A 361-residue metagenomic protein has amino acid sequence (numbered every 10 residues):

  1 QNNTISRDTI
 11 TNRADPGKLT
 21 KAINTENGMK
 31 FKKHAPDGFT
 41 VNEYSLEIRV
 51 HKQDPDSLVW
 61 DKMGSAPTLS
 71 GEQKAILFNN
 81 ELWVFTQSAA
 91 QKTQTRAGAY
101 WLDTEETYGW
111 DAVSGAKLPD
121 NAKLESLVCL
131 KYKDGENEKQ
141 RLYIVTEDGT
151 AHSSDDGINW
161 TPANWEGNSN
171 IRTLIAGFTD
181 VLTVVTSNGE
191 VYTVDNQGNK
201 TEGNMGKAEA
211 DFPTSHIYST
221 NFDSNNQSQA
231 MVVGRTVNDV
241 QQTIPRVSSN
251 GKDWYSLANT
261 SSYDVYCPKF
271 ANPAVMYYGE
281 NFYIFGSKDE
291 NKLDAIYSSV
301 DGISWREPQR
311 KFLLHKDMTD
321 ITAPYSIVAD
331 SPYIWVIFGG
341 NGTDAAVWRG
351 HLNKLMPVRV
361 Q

Functional and structural regions predicted by a protein language model:
Q1-G71, T107, L355-Q361: Beta-rich interaction/scaffold domains
D56-S65, E105-P119, T161-S169, K200-A210 (+3 more regions): Beta-propeller fold detector
D61-T95: Beta-strand-rich domains and repeat architectures in extracellular enzymes and scaffolds, especially beta-propellers
S65-N79, G115-G135, P162-V181, G206-Q227 (+2 more regions): Repeated scaffold domains used in trafficking and secretory/extracellular systems, primarily beta-propellers
E81-W83, R141, V181, S228-M231 (+2 more regions): Conserved core beta-strand positions within WD40 beta-propeller blades
Q87-E105, E138-R141, V145-D156, D180-E202 (+4 more regions): Structural motif
V265-D301: Loop/turn-rich, solvent-exposed surfaces of beta-rich toroidal or solenoidal domains
P308, K316-Q361: Blade-level signature of beta-propeller repeat domains, shared across WD40, Kelch, NHL, RCC1 and BNR/Asp-box propellers
